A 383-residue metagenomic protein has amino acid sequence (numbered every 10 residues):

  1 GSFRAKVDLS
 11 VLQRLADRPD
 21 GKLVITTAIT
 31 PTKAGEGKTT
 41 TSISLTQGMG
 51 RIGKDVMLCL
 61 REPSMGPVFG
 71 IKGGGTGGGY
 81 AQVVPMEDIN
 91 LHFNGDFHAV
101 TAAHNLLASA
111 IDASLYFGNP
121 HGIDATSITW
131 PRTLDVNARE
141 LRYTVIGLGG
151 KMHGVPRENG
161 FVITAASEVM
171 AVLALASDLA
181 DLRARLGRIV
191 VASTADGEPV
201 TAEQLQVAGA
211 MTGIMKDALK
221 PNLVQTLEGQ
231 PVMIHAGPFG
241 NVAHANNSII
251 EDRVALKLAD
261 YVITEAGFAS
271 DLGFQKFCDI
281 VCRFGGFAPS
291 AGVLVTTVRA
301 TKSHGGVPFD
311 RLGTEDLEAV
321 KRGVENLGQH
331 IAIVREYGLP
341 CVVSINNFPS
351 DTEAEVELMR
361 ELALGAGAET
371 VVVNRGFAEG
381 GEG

Functional and structural regions predicted by a protein language model:
G1-G383: Flexible phosphate-sensing "switch/lid" loops adjacent to ATP/NTP-binding sites across phosphate-transfer
